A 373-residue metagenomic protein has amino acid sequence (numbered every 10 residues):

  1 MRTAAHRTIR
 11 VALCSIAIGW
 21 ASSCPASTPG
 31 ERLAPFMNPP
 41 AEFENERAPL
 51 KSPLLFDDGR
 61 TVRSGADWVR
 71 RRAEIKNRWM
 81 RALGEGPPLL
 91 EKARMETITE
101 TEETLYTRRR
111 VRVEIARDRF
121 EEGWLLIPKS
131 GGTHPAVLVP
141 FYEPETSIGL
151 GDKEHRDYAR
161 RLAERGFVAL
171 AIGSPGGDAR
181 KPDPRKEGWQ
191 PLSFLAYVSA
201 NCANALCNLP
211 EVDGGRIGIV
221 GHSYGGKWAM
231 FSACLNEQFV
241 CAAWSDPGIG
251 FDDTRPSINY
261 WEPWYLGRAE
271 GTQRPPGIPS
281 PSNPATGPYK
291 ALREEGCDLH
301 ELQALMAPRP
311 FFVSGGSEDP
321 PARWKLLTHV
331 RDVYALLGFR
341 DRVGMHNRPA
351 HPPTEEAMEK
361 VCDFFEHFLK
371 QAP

Functional and structural regions predicted by a protein language model:
R10-W20: Bacterial N-terminal signal peptides
C24-R81, E85: N-terminal pre-domain segments of enzymes
G84-G131: N-terminal cap/lid segment of alpha/beta-hydrolase-fold proteins
G132-T133, V137-E211, T254-Y260: Cap/lid segment of the alpha/beta-hydrolase catalytic domain
N201-Y265, E270, A291: Primarily recognizes the serine-hydrolase "nucleophile elbow" in alpha/beta-hydrolase and SGNH/GDSL folds
C241-L302, R323-L326, A335-F339: Mobile cap/lid helix-loop segments that gate and shape the active-site cleft of serine hydrolases
A307-P321: Conserved strand-to-loop "acid loop" that flanks and positions the catalytic carboxylate
L327-P373: C-terminal catalytic histidine-bearing segment of alpha/beta-hydrolase fold enzymes
